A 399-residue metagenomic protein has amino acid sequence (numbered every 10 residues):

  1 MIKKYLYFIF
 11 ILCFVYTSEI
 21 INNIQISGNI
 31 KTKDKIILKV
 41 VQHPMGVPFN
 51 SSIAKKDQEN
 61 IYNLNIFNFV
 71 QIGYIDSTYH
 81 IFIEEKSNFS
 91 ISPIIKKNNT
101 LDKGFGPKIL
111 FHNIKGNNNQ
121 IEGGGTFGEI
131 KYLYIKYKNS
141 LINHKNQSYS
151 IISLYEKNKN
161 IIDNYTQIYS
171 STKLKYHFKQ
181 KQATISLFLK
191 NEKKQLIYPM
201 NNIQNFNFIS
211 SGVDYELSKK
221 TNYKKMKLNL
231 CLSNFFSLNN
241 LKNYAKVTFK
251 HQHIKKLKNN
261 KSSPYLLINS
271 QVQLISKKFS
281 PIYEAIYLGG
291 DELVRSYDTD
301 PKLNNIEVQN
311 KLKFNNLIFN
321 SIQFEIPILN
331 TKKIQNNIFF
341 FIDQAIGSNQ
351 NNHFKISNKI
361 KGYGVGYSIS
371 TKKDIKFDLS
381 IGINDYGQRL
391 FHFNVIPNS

Functional and structural regions predicted by a protein language model:
I2-V15: Sec-dependent N-terminal signal peptides
T17-K97, K108, G124-N139, L232 (+4 more regions): Periplasmic polypeptide-binding modules associated with outer-membrane biogenesis and secretion
D34, K261, L329-I338, N349-N352 (+1 more regions): Extended hydrophobic-aromatic, low-complexity segments
Y62-F69, G116, N330-T331, K372-D374: Short secondary-structure junctions
E84-K227, L266, L288-F314, I375-S399: Gram-negative/organellar outer-membrane beta-barrel architecture
F89-L101, I282-Y283, S348-K359: Small/polar, glycine/serine/threonine/aspartate-rich low-complexity segments that form flexible
S211-K333, F340, F393: C-terminal outer-membrane beta-barrel translocator/porin domains of Gram-negative envelope proteins and their
D343: Short basic (Lys/Arg) and small-residue
